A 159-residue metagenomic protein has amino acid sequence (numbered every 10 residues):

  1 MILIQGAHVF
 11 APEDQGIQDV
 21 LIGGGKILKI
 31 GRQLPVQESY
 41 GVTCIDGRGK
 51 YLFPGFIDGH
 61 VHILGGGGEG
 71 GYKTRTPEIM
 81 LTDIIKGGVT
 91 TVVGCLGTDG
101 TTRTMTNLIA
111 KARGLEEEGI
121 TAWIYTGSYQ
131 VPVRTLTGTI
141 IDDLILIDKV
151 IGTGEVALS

Functional and structural regions predicted by a protein language model:
M1-I2, V9-F53: Histidine-rich, glycine-flanked metal-binding segment
I4, T43-I45, I57, V93 (+2 more regions): Hydrophobic/aromatic beta-strand patches that form the interior of the parallel beta-sheet core in alpha/beta enzyme
A7, V20, G25, G49 (+4 more regions): Divalent metal-coordination and catalytic microenvironments
G47-A110: Metal-associated gating/positioning segment near the N- to mid-region
E116-S159: Metal-coordinating catalytic core of metallo-dependent amide/deamination hydrolases
